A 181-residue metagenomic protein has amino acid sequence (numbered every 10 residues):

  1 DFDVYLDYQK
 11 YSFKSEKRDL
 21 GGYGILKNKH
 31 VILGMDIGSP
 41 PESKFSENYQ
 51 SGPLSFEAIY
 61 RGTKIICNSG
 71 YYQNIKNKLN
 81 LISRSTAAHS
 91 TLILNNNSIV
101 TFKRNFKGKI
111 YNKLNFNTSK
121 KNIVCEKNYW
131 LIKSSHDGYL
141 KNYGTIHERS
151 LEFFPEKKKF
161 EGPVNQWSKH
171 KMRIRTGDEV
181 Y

Functional and structural regions predicted by a protein language model:
D1-C67, V124-C125, N165-V180: Carbohydrate-active enzyme catalytic cores, enriched for enzymes that act on polyanionic acidic polysaccharides
Y72-Y181: CBM-like, beta-strand-rich accessory domains located in the C-terminal region of large, secreted polysaccharide-active
